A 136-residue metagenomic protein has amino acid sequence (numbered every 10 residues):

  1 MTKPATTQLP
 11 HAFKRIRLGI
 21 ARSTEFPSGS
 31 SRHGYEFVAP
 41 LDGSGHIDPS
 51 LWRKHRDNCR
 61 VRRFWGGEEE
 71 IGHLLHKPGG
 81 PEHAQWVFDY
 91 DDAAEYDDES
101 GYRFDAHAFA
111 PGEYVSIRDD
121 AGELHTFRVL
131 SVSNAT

Functional and structural regions predicted by a protein language model:
M1-N58: N-terminal intrinsically disordered, low-complexity, charge/repeat-rich segments that act as generic
Q8, E25-P27, P78-D91, R103 (+1 more regions): Cysteine-centric segments in proteins
P10, G29-S31, G66, G80 (+2 more regions): A generic structural signal for short, solvent-exposed coil/turn residues that cap or connect secondary-structure
A12-I16, H33-Y35, A84, P111-E113 (+1 more regions): Residues at beta-strand starts and edge strands
G19-A21, V38-D42, K77, D89-D91 (+2 more regions): A structural detector for beta-sheet-dominated domains
G43-H46, V61-G66, E113: Glycine-rich loops and low-complexity Gly/Arg-rich segments that provide flexible linkers or classic glycine-based
H55-S100: Short beta-strand/loop turn elements enriched in aromatics
D89-T136: Short, compact, well-ordered microdomains
